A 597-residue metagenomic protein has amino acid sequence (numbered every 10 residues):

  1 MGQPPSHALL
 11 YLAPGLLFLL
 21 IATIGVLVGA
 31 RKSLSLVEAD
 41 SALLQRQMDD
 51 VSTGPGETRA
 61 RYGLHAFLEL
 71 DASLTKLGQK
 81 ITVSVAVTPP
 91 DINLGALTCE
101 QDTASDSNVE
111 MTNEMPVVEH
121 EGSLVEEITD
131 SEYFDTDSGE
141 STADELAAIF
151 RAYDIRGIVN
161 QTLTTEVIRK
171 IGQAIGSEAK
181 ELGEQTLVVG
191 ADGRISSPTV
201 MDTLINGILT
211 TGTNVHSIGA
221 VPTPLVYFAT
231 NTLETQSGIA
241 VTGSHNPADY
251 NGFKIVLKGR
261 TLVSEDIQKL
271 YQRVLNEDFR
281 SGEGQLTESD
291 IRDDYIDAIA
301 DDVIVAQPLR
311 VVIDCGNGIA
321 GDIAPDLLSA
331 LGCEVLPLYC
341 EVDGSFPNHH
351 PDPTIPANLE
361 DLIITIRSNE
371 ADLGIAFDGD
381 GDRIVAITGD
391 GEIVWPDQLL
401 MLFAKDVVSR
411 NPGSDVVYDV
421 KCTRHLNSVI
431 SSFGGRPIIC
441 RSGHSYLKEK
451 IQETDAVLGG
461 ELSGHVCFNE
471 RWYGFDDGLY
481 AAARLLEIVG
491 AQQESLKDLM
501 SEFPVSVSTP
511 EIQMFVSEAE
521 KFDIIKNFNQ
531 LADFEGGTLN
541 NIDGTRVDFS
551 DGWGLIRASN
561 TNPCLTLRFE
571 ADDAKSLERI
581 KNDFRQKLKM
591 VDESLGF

Functional and structural regions predicted by a protein language model:
G2-L12: Membrane-interface helix-start motif
L10-V28: Selective detector of the "anchor" transmembrane alpha-helix that sits immediately C-terminal
K32-D91: Membrane-proximal helical linkers
P89-L204, T210-T211, I291-P308: An N-terminal, well-structured beta->alpha segment
E132-T142, N251-N369: Gly/Ser/Thr-enriched, mixed-charge loops and adjacent short helices that form phosphate/oxyanion-binding elements
E181, Q185-Y250, D297-A298, D326-I387: N-terminal small/polar loop signature for handling phosphorylated ligands or for N-terminal nucleophile
A248-D249, I255-S264, Q272, S281 (+3 more regions): Replace "Mg2+/Mn2+-dependent" with "divalent metal-dependent
N411-F597: Phosphate-binding and adjacent anionic-ligand microenvironments
